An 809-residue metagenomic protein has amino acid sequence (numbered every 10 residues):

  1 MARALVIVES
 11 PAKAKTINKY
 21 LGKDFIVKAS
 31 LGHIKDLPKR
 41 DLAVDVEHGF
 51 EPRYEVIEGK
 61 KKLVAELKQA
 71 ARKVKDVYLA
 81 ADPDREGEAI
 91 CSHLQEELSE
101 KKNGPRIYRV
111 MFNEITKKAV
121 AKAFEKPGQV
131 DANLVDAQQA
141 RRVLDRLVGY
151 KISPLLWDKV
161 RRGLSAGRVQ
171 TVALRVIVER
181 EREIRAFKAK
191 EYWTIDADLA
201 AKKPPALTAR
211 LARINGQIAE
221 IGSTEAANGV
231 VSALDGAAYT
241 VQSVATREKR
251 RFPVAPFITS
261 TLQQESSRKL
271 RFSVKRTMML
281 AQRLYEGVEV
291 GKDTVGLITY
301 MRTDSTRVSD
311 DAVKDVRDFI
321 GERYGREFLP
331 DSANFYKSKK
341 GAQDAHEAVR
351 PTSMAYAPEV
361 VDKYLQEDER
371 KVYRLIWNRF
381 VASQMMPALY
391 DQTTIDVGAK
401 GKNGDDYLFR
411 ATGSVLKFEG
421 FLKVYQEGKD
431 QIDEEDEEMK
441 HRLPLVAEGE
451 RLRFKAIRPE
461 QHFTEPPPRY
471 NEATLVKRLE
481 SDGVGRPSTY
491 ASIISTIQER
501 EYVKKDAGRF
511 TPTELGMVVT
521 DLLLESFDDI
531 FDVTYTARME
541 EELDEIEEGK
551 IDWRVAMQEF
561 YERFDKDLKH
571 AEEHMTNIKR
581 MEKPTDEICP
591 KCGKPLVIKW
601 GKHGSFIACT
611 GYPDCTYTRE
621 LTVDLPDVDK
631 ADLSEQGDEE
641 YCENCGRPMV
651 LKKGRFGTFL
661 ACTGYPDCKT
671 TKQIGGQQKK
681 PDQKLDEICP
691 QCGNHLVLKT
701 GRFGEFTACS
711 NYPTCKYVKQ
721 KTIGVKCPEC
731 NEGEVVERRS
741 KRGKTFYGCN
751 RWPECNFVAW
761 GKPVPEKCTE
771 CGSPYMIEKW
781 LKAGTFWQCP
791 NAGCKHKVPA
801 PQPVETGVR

Functional and structural regions predicted by a protein language model:
M1-R142, K151, A212, I221-N228 (+3 more regions): Intrinsically disordered, low-complexity regulatory segments
A2, D82-D84, R161-S165, T246-A255 (+2 more regions): Conserved short loop/turn motifs at secondary-structure junctions
A2-L5, T16, E97, S153 (+4 more regions): Basic, low-complexity terminal or inter-domain segments flanking catalytic cores
I115-D196: C-terminal or mid-to-C-terminal helical accessory/interaction module adjacent to the motor/catalytic core
E220-A255, A447-E450: Metal- or metallocofactor-binding catalytic centers and their adjacent structured scaffolds across diverse enzyme
V241-V244, P253-S266, K292-Y300, P466-R478: Short acidic, hydrophobic short linear motifs in intrinsically disordered regions
M278-Q282, I494-S495: Short, hydrophobic-biased segments on the C-terminal half of alpha helices that form "recognition helices"
Y285-T299, R500-R509: A short, conserved structural fragment
